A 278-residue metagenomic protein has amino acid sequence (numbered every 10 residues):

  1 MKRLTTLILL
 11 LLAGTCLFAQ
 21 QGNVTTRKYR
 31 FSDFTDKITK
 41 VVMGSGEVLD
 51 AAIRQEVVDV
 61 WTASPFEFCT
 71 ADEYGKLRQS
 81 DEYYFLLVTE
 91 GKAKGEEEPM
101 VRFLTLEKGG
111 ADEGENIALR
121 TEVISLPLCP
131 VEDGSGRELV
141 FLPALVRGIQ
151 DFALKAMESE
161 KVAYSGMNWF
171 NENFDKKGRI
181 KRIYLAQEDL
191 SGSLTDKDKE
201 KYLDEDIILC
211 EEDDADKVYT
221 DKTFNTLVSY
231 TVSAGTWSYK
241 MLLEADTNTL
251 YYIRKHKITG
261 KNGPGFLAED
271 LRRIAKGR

Functional and structural regions predicted by a protein language model:
M1-T25: Bacterial Sec-dependent N-terminal signal peptides
Q20-R102: Start-of-domain marker
Q20-S32, S135-N171: Short N-terminal or domain-adjacent regulatory/targeting segments
T39, L86, L145-M157, I183 (+1 more regions): Generic hydrophobic, helix-prone segments enriched in Leu/Val/Ile
Q55, D59, E172, K201 (+2 more regions): Charged/polar, solvent-exposed surface patches and flexible loops
V58-C69, K199-D213, T247-T249: Structural alpha-beta junctions
T89-G148, D214-R278: Amphipathic beta-strand/beta-sheet edge segments enriched in Tyr/Trp
K155-W237: Flexible, glycine-rich surface segments
